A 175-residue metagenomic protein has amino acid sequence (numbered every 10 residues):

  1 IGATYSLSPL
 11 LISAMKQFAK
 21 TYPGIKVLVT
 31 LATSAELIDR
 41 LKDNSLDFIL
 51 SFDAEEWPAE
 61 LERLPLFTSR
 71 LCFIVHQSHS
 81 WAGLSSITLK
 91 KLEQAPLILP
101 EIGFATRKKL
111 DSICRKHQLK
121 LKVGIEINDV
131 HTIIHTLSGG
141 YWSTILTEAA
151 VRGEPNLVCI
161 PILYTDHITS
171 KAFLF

Functional and structural regions predicted by a protein language model:
I1-Y22, K26-T30, A35-D39, I102: N-terminal winged-helix
L10, F52, W81-A82, P96-H117: Secondary-structure junction motif
A14-P23, S45, R107-K120: Ligand-binding cleft/hinge of the Venus flytrap
K26-T33, F52, P100, K120-D129: Short beta-strand-to-loop elements that line the ligand-binding cleft of bilobed periplasmic-binding protein-like
T33-S34, L50-E55, H76-Q77, D129 (+1 more regions): Beta->alpha turn/N-cap motifs
K42-L50, L71, L119, L137-T144: Alpha-to-beta junction loops
P58-S69, L84, H131-F175: Beta-alpha-beta core module
E60-L97: Flexible hinge/capping segments at coil-to-helix
